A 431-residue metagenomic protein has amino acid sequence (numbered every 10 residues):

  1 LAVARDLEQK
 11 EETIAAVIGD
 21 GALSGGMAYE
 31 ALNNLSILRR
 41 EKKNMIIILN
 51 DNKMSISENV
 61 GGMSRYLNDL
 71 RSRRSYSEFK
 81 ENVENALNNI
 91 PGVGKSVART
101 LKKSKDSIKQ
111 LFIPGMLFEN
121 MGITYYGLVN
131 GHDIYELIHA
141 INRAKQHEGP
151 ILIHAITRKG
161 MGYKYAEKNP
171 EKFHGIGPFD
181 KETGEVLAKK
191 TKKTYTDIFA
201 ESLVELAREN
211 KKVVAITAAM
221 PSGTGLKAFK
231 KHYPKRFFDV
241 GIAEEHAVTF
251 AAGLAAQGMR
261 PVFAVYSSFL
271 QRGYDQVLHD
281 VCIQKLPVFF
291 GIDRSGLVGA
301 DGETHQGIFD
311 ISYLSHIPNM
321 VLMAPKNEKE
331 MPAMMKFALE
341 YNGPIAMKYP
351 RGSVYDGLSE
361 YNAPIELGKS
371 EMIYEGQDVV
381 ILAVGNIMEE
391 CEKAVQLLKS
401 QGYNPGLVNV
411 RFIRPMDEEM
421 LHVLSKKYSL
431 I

Functional and structural regions predicted by a protein language model:
L1-A15, E30, K43, K109-G115 (+3 more regions): Thiamine diphosphate
E11-G25, D51, F118: DG-centered beta-turn motif at the end of beta-strands
S36-S57, N68-L70, S75-E78, F238 (+1 more regions): A glycine-rich helix N-cap at a beta->alpha junction
G62-N85, K172-P178, I311-S312: Acidic, Ser/Thr-rich peripheral helices and adjacent loops at domain boundaries
R71-M116: Alpha-helical membrane-targeting segments
N120-G122, Y126-L128, H132-H147, Y341-G343 (+2 more regions): Long hydrophobic segments that form regular secondary structure
K231, R236-V240, E244, L367 (+3 more regions): Generic long, charged, amphipathic alpha-helical segments
S353-E371: Aromatic-enriched
